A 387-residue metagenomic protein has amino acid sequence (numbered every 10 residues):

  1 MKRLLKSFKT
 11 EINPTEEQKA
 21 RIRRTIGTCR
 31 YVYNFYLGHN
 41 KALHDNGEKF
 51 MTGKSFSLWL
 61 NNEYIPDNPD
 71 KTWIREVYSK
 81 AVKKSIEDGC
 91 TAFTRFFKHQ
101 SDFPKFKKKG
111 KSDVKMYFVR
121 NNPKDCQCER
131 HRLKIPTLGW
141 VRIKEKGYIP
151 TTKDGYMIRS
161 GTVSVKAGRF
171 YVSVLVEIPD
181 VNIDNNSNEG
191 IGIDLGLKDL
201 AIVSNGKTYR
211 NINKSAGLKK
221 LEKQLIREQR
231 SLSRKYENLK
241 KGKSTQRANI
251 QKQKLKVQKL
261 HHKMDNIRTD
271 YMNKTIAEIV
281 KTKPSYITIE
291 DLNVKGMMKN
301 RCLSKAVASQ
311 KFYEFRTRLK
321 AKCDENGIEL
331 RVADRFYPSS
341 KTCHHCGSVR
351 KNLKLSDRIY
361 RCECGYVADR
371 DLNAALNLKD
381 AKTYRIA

Functional and structural regions predicted by a protein language model:
M1-K83: Gly/serine-rich nucleotide phosphate-binding loop at the start of the catalytic core of nucleotide/ADP-ribose-handling
K6, T151-D154, K166-A387: Positively charged, helix-rich recognition surfaces that bind polyanionic ligands
F8-I12, V141-E145, Y209-I212: Generic detection of short hydrophobic beta-strand segments and adjacent strand-loop junctions
Y36, S85-F96, L372-K382: Stable alpha-helical structural segments in soluble proteins, enriched in small hydrophobic residues
L37-H44, F93, F97-P104, I178: Long, hydrophobic, amphipathic alpha-helical segments used as structural scaffolds
S55-R169: Acidic carboxylate diad motif detector
